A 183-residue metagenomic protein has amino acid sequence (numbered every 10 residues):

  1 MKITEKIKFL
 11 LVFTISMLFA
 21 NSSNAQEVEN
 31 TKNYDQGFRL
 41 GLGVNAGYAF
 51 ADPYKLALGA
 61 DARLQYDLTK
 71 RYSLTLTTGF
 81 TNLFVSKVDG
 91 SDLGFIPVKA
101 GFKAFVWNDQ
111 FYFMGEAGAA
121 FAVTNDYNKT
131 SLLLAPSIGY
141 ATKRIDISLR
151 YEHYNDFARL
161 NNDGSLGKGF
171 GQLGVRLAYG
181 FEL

Functional and structural regions predicted by a protein language model:
M1-Y34, L183: Cleavable N-terminal export/targeting peptides
F9, Q36-L40, Y54-L58, D92-V98 (+3 more regions): Residues that define the transmembrane beta-barrel architecture of outer-membrane proteins
S23-D67, Q172-L183: Short glycine/proline- and aromatic-enriched beta-strand/turn motifs that initiate or cap beta-hairpins
E29-N30, L132-L183: Predominantly the C-terminal beta-signal and adjacent terminal strand-loop region of outer-membrane beta-barrel
K32-L40, K70-L74, D109-F113, K143-I145 (+1 more regions): Outer-envelope beta-barrel architecture signal
L40-V44, L76-T78, A100-F102, F113-A117 (+3 more regions): Membrane-embedded beta-strand positions of outer-membrane beta-barrel proteins
V44-F50, F80-F84, A104-N108, A119-V123 (+3 more regions): Transmembrane beta-strands of outer-membrane beta-barrel pores
Y48-F105: Glycine- and aromatic-enriched membrane insertion/assembly motifs of diderm outer-membrane and organelle channel
